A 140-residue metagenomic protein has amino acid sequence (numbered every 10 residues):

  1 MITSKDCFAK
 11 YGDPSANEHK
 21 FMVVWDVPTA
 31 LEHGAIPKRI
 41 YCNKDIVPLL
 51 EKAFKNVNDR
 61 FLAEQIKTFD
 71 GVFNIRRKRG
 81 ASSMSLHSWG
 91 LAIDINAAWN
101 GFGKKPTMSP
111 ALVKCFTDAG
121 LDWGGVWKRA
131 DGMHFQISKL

Functional and structural regions predicted by a protein language model:
I2-I66: Active-site acidic/histidine clusters and adjacent loop/turn architecture that either coordinate catalytic ions
D13-A16, A35, V72, A81 (+1 more regions): Intrinsically disordered, low-complexity regions
E51-L91: Active-site-adjacent loop/helix surface patches within enzyme catalytic domains that shape the substrate-binding cleft
G80-L140: Catalytic cores and adjacent binding grooves of peptidoglycan-active enzymes
